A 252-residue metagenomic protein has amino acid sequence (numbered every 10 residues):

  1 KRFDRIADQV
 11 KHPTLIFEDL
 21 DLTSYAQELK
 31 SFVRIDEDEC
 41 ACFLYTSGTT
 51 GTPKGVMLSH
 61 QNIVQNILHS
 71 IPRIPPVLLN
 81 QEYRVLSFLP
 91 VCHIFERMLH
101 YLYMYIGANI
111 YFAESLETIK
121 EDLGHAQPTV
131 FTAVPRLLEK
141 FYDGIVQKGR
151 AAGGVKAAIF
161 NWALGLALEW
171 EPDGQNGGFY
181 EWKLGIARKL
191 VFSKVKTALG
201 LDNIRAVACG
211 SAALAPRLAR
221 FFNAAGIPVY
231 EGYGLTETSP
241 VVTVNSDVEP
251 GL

Functional and structural regions predicted by a protein language model:
K1-T23, K30: Structural core segment of the AMP-binding/adenylate-forming
F3-V10, L138-A152, S193-D202, P216 (+1 more regions): Adenylate-forming
Y25-Y45, T52, L78-R84: Conserved pre-ATP/AMP-binding loop-to-beta segment of ANL
C40, T46-T49, V85, P90 (+4 more regions): Conserved S/T- and glycine-rich ATP-binding loop of Class I adenylate-forming
A41-I67: Conserved AMP-binding A3 loop
G55, N66-R73, K140-I145, P216-R220 (+1 more regions): Adenylate-forming
V64-R84, V91-K189, N203: Conserved AMP-binding/adenylation subdomain of ANL enzymes
Y180-W182, N203-C209, L214-L252: Conserved ATP-binding loop and adjacent catalytic segment of the adenylate-forming AMP-binding
